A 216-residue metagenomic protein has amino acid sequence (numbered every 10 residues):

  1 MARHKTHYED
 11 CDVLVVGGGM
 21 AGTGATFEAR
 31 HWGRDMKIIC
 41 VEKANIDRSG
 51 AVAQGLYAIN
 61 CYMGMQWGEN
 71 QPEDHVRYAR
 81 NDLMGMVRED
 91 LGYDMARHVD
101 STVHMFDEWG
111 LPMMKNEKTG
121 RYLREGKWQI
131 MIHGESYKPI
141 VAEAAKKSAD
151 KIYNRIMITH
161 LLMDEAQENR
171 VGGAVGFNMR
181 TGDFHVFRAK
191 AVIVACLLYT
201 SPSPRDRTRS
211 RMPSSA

Functional and structural regions predicted by a protein language model:
M1-V13: Extreme N-terminal leader/targeting segments of oxidoreductases
R3-K5, K37, E42-G172, N178-R180: Conserved N-terminal/central alpha/beta ligand/cofactor-binding core
E9-C11, G182-A191: Core beta-strand elements of the Rossmann-like FAD/NAD(P) dinucleotide-binding domain in flavoenzyme oxidoreductases
V13-M36: N-terminal Rossmann-like FAD-binding beta1-loop-alpha1 element of flavoenzymes
V16, R188-C196: Short hydrophobic core segments
R30, R180-D183: Short amphipathic alpha-helices and their capping/turn segments at secondary-structure boundaries
Y199-T208: Conserved small/polar residues in nucleotide/adenosyl-binding loops
M212-A216: Hydrophobic alpha-helical segments, chiefly the membrane-spanning helices and signal/signal-anchor peptides
